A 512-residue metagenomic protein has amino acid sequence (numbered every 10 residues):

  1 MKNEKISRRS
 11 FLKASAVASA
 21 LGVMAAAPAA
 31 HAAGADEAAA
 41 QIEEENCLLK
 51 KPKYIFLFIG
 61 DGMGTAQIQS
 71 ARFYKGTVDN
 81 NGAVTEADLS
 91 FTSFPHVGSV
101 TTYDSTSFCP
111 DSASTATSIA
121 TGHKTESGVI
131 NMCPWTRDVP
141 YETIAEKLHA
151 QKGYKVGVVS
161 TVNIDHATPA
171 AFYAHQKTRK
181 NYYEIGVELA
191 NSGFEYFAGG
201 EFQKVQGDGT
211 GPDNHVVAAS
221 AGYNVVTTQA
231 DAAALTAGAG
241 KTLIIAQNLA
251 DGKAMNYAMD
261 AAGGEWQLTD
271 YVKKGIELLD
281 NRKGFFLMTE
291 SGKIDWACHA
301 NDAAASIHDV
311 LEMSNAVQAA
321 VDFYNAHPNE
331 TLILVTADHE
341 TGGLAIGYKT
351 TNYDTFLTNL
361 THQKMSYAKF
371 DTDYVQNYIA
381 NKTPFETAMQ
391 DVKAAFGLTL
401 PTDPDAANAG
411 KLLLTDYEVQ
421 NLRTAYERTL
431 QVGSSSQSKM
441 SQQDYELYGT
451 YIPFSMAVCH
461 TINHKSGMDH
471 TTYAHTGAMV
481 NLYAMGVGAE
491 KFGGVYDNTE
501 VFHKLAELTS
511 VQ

Functional and structural regions predicted by a protein language model:
K2-S19: N-terminal secretory signal peptides and thylakoid transit peptides that target proteins across membranes
A20-A25: Hydrophobic core
A26-I55: C-terminal segment of N-terminal export signals and the immediately downstream linker at the start of the mature
K50-Q67, R72, T136-Q151: Active-site-adjacent structural elements in enzyme catalytic domains
P52-Y54, M63-Q69, F73-T117, H166-Q512: A post-motif C-terminal structural segment
L57-F58, V158, V335: Structural beta-sheet core signal
A120: Residues forming anionic-ligand binding surfaces in small-molecule and nucleic-acid pockets of primarily soluble enzymes
H123-V187: Extracytoplasmic mature domains of secreted/periplasmic and thylakoid-lumen proteins
